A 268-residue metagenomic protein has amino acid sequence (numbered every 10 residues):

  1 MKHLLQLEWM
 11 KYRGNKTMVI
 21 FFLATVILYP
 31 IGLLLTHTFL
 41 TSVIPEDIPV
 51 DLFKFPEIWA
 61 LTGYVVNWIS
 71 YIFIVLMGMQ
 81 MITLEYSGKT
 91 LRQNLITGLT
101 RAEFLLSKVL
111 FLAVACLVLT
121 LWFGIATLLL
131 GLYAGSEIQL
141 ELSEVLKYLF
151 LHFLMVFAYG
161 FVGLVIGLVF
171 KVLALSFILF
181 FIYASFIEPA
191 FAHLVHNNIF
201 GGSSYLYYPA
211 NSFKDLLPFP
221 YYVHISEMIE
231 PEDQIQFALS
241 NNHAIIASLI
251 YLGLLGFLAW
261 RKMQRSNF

Functional and structural regions predicted by a protein language model:
M1-V26: Aromatic- and glycine-rich beta-strand/loop motifs that create alpha-glucan
K16-V19, A102, A174-L175: Residues that define the loop-to-transmembrane-helix transition and helix capping in multi-pass membrane transporters
M18, F22-M81, L106-K171, S185 (+3 more regions): Secretory targeting signals
F21-V26, S176-I187, S203-Y207: Central hydrophobic cores of alpha-helical transmembrane segments in multi-pass integral membrane proteins
M77-T97, R101-A102, V109: Transmembrane helix boundary and interhelical loop/hinge segments in multi-pass membrane proteins
N198-E230: Short hydrophobic, aromatic-rich alpha-helical segments embedded in or entering the lipid bilayer of multi-pass
I246-F268: Junction motif at the cytosolic side of a transmembrane helix
